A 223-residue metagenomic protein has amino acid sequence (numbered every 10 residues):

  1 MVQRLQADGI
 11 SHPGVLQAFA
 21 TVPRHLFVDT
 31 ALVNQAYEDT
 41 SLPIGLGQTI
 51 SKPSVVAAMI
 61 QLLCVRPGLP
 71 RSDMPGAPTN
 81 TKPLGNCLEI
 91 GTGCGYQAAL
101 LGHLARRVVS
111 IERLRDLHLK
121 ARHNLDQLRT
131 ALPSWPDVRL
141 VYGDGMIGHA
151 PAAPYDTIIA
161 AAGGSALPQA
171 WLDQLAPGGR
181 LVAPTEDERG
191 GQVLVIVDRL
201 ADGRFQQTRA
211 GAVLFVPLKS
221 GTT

Functional and structural regions predicted by a protein language model:
M1-L88, T92, L104, L117-L119 (+3 more regions): Class I SAM-dependent transferase core
C64-G76, N80-Q206: Conserved nucleotide-cofactor-binding alpha/beta core module
